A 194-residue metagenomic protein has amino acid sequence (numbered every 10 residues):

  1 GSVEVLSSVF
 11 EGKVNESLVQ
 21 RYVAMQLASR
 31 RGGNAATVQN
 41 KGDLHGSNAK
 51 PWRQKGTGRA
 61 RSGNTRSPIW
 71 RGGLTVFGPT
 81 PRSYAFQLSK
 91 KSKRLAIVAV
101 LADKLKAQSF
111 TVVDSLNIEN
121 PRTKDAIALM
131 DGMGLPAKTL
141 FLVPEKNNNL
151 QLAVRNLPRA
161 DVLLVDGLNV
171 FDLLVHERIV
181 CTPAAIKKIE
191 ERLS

Functional and structural regions predicted by a protein language model:
G1-G33, G78-S194: Extended polybasic, low-complexity segments that bind anionic RNA or targeting/receptor surfaces
S17-K55: A short, flexible low-complexity segment enriched in Lys/Arg and Gly/Pro that occurs in N-terminal basic tails
Q39-F77: Glycine/serine-rich anion-binding loops at beta->alpha junctions that coordinate negatively charged ligand groups
